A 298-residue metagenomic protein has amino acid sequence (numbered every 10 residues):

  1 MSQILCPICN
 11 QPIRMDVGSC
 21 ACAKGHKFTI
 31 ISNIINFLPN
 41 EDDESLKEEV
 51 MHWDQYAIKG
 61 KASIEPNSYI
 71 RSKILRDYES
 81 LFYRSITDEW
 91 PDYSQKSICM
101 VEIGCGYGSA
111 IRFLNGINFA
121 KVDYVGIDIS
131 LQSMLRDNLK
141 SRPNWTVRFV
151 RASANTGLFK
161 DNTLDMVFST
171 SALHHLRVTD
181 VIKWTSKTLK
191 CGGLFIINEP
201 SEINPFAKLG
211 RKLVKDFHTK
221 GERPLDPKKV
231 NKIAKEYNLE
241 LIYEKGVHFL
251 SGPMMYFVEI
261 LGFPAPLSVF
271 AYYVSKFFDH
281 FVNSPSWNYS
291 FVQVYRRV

Functional and structural regions predicted by a protein language model:
M1-H52: N-terminal auxiliary segments of SAM/dcSAM-dependent transferases
I31-S94, F113: Conserved class I S-adenosyl-L-methionine
V101, G106-T156: Class I SAM-dependent methyltransferase SAM/SAH-binding core
N155-M166: A short acidic, Gly/Pro-enriched loop at the edge of an enzyme's catalytic core that lines a small-molecule cofactor
L176-T185: A short, conserved alpha-helix within the catalytic core of class I
I196-H218: Conserved class I S-adenosyl-L-methionine
V214-K229: Acceptor-substrate binding/catalytic loop of class I
I242-P266: Conserved catalytic loop of SAM-dependent methyltransferase domains
